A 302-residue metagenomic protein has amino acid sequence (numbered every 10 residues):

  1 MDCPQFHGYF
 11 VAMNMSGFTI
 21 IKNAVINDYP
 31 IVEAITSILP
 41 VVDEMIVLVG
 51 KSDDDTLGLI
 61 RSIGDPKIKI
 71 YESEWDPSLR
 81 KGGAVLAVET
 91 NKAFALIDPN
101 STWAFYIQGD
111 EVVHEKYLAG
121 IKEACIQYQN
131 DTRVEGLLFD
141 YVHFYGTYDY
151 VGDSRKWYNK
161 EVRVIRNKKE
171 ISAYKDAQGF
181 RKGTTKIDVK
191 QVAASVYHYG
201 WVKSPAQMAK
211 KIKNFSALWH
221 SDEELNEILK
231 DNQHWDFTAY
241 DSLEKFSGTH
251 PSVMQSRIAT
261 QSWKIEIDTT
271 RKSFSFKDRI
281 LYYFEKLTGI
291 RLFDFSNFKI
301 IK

Functional and structural regions predicted by a protein language model:
C3-T36: N-proximal low-complexity "stem/linker" segments adjacent to membrane-targeting elements
F18-I20, I26, S37, M45 (+2 more regions): Nucleotidyltransferase catalytic core that binds NTPs
N23-I26, E111-H114, F144: Short acidic, S/G/P-rich loop/turn micro-motifs used as interaction or catalytic elements
D28-Y29, E33, W75, G83 (+1 more regions): Catalytic phosphate/metal-binding cores of nucleic-acid and nucleotide-processing enzymes, i.e., regions that mediate
D43-S52: Short beta-strand/loop segment that forms part of the nucleotide-sugar
D55-T102: Active-site-proximal specificity loops/subdomain of glycosyltransferases
V85-N91, H114-K302: Catalytic-site signature of metal-activated, phosphate-bearing donor transferases, centered on the GT-A/GT-A-like
S101-V112: Short beta-strand-to-loop acidic/aromatic patch adjacent to the donor-nucleotide binding site
